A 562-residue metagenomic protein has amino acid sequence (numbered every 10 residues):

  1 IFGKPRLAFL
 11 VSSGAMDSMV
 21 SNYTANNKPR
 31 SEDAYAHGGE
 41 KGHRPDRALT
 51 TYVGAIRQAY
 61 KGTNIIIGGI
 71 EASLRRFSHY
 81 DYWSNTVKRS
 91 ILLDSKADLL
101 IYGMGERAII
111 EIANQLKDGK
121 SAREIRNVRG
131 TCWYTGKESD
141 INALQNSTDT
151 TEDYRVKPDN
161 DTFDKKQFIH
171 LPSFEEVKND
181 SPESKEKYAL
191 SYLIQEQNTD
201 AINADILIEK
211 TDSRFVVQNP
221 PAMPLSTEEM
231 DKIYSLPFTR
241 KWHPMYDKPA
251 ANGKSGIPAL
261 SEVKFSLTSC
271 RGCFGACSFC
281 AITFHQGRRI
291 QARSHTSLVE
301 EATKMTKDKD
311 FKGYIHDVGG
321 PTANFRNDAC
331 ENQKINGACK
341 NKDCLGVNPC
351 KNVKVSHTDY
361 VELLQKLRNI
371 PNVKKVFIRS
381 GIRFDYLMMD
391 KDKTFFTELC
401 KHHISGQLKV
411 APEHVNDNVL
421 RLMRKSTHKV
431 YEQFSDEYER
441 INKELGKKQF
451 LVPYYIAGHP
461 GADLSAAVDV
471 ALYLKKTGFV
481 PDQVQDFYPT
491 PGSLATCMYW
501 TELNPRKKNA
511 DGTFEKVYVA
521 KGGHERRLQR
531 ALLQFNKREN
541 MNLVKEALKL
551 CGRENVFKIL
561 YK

Functional and structural regions predicted by a protein language model:
I1-T211, Q218, Y518: Glycine-rich beta-alpha loop elements in corrinoid/cobalamin-binding modules across cobalamin-dependent enzymes
S18, K304-V452, I456-P460: Conserved SAM/AdoMet-binding glycine-rich loop
D98, I233, C277, L298 (+3 more regions): Conserved, mostly hydrophobic/aromatic
R123-T148, D161-T199, S213, A222-L225 (+5 more regions): Terminal amphipathic helices with adjacent charged low-complexity linkers/tails
E186-S266: N-terminal [4Fe-4S]-dependent radical SAM core
P249-A281, V299, Y314: N-terminal pre-triad scaffold of radical SAM enzymes
C280-S297: Iron-sulfur (Fe-S) cluster-binding segments and ferredoxin-like electron-carrier domains, especially [2Fe-2S]
F395, H459-K475: Catalytic cores of alpha/beta
